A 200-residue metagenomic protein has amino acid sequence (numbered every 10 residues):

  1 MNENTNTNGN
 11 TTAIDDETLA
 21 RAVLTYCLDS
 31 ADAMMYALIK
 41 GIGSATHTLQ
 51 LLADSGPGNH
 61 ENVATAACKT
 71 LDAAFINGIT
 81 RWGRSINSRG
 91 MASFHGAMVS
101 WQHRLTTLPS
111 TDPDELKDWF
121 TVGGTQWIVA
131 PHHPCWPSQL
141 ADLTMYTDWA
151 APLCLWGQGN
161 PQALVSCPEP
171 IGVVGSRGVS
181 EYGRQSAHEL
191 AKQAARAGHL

Functional and structural regions predicted by a protein language model:
M1-H188, K192: Short, positively charged patches
A195: Gly/Ala-rich phosphate-binding loop of Rossmann-like dinucleotide-binding domains, activating on the conserved
